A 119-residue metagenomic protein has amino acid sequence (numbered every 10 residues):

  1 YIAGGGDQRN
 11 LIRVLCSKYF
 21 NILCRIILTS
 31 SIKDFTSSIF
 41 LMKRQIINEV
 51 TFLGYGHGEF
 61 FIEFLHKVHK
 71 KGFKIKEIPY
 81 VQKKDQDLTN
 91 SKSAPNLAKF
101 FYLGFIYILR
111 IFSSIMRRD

Functional and structural regions predicted by a protein language model:
Y1-G58, K84-F105: Acceptor/aglycone-binding surface of glycosyltransferases and processive sugar-polymer synthases
I32-D34, G72-K83: Catalytic beta-strand/loop signature of glycosyltransferases that borders the donor
S37, F64-V68, I115, D119: Residue-level signal for alpha-helical context at structural boundaries
Q45-I46, G72, Y102-D119: Terminal low-complexity segments of carbohydrate-biosynthetic enzymes
I46-V50, H57-K74: A short, conserved alpha-helix in the catalytic core of glycosyltransferases
